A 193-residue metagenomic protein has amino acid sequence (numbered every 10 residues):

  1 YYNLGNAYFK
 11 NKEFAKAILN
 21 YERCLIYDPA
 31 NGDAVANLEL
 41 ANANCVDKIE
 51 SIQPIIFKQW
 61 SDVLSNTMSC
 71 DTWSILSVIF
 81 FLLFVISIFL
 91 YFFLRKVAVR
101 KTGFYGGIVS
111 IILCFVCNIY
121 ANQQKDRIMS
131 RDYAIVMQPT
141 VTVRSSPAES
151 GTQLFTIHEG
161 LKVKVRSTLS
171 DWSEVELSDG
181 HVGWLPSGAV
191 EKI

Functional and structural regions predicted by a protein language model:
K10, F14, A98-Q138, S145-A148 (+3 more regions): Boundary regions of SH3-family modules and the immediately adjacent low-complexity/disordered segments in eukaryotic
D47, Q53-F92: Membrane-embedded alpha-helical segments of integral membrane proteins
